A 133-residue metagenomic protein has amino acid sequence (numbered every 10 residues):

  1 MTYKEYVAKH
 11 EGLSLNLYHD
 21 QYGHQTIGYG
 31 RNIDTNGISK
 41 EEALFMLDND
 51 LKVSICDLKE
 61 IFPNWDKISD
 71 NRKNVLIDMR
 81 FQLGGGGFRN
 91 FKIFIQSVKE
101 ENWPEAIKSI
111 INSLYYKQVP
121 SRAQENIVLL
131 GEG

Functional and structural regions predicted by a protein language model:
M1-N16, Y22, R31-T35, E42-N49 (+2 more regions): Long, amphipathic alpha-helical surface segments
L15, H24, F62-W65: Generic secondary-structure boundary/loop-capping signal
Q21-H24, K73: A structure-centric signal for secondary-structure junctions around beta-strands
N36-G37, D66: Helix-turn-helix-type domain boundary/helix-start signal
V53-F91: Active-site nucleophile-His-acid catalytic modules used for acyl/amide transfer and hydrolysis across diverse enzymes
